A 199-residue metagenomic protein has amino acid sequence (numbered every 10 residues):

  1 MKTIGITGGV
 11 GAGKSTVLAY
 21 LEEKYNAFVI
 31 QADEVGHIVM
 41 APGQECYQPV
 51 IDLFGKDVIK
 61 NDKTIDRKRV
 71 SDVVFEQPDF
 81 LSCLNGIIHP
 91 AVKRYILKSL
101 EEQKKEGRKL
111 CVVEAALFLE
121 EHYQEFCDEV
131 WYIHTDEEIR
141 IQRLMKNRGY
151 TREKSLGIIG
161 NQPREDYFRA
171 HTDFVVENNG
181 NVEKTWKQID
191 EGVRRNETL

Functional and structural regions predicted by a protein language model:
I6: Hydrophobic anchor at the beta1->P-loop junction of P-loop NTPases
G9: P-loop (Walker A) phosphate-binding loop of NTP-binding proteins
A12: ATP-binding Walker
S15: Walker A/P-loop
A27-M40: Short beta-strand-centered segment that lines the nucleotide-binding/catalytic pocket of NTP-utilizing
H37-R108: ATP-dependent small-molecule kinase phosphotransfer cores that center on conserved nucleotide phosphate-binding segments
K98-L110, Q124-E129, I133, E137-Y150 (+1 more regions): NTP-dependent small-molecule kinase module
